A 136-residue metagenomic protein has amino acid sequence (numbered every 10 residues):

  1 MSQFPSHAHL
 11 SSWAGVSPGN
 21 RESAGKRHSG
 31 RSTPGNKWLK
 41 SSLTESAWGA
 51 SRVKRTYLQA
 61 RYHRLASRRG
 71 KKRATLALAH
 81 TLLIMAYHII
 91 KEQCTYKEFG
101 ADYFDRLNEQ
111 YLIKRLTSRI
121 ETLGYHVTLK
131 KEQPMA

Functional and structural regions predicted by a protein language model:
M1-A74, R106, A136: Phosphate-backbone recognition surface of nucleic-acid-processing proteins
A24-S29, R61-R64, R69-A79, M85-A136: Low-complexity, acidic/Ser/Thr- and charged residue-rich accessory regions of DNA metabolism proteins
T44-W48, L83-H88: Short, hydrophobic/amphipathic alpha-helical patches that form generic packing surfaces within helical domains
